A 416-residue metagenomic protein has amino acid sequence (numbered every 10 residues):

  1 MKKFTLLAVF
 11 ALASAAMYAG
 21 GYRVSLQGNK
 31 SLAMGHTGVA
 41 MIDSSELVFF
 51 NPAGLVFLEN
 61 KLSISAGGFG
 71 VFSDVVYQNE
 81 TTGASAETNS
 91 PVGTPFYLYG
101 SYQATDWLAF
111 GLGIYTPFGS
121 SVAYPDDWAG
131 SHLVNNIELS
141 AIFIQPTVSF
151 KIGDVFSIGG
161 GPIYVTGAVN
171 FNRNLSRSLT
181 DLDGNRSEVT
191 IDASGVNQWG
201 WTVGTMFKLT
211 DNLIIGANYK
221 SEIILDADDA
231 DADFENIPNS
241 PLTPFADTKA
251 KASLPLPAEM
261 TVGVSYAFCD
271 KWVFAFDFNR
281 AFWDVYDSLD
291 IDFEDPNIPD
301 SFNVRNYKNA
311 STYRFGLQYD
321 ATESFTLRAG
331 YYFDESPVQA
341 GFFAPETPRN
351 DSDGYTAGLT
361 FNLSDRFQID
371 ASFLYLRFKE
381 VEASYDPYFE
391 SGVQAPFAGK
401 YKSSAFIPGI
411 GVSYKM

Functional and structural regions predicted by a protein language model:
F4-A13: Sec-dependent N-terminal signal peptides
A15-A19: Sec/Tat signal peptide C-region and signal peptidase I cleavage site
G20-V39, N60, Y77-E87, V92-M416: Outer-membrane beta-barrel porins/channels
H36-V39, S63-S73: Short strand-turn segments of transmembrane beta-barrel domains in outer membranes, especially the first one or two
V48-G54: N-terminal periplasmic accessory domains that precede and gate Gram-negative outer-membrane beta-barrel machines
